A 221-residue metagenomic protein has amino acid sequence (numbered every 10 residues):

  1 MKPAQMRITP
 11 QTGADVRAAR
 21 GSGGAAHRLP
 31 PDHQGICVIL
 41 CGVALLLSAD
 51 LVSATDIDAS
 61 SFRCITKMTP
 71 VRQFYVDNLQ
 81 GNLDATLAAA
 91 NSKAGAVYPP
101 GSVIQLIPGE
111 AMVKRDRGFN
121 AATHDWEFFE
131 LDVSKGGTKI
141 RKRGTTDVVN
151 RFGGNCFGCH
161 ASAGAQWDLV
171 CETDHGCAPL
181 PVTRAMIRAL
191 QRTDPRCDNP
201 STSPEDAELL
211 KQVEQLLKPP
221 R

Functional and structural regions predicted by a protein language model:
M1-D32: N-terminal secretory signal peptides that target proteins for export/translocation
S48-A49: N-terminal signal peptide c-region/cleavage motif recognized by signal peptidases
T55-Q73, G95-R221: Sequence context surrounding c-type heme c attachment/ligation sites in exported
G81-A94: N-terminal post-signal-peptidase region of extra-cytosolic proteins
